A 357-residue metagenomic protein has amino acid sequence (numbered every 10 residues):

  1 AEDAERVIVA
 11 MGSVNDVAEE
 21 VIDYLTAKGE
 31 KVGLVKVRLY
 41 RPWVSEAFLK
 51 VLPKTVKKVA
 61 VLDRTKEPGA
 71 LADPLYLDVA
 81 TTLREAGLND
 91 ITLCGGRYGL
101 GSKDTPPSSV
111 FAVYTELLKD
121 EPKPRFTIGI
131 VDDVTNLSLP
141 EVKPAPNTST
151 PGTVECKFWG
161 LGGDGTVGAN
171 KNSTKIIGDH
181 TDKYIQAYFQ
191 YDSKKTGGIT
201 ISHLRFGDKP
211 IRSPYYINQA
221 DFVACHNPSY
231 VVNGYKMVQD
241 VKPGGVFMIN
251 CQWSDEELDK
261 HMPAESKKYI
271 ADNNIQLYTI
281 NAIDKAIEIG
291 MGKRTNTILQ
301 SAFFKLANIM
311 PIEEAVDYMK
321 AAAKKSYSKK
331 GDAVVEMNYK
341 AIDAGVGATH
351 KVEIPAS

Functional and structural regions predicted by a protein language model:
A1-E2, A27, K50-K58, N147-T153: Glycine-rich phosphate/diphosphate-binding loops that line cofactor/substrate pockets in enzymes
D3-A4, V14-V17, E141, S149-P151 (+1 more regions): Long hydrophobic segments that form regular secondary structure
D3-E30, W43-F48: Redox- and metal-dependent alpha/beta enzyme cores, enriched for Fe-S-associated oxidoreductases and cofactor-handling
E20-L34, E85, I176-K183: Short helix-loop-beta junction
T26, V32-K103: C-terminal non-catalytic interaction/assembly regions of soluble proteins
P42-A47, T55-K58, L62-D73, G152-G162 (+1 more regions): Active-site cofactor/cluster-binding pocket
K50-K54, T105-T115, G292-N296: Short, surface-exposed amphipathic charged segments that create phosphate/polyanion-binding patches used for binding
G101-E155, V335-S357: Flexible inter-domain linker/hinge segments
